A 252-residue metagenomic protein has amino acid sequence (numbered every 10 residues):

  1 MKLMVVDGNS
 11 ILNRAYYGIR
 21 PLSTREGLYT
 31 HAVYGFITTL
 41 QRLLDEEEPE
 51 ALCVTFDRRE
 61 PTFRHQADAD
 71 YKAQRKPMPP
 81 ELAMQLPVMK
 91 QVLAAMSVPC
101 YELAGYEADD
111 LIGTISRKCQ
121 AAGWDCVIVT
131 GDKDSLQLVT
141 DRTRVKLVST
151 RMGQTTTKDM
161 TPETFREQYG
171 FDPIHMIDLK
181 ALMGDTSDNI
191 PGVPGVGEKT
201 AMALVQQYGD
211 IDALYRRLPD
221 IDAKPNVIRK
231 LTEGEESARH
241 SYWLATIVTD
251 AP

Functional and structural regions predicted by a protein language model:
M1-V129, K133-T155, D159, R239-P252: Noncatalytic, basic helical substrate-engagement surface that gates or grips nucleic-acid strands
E48-C53, A121, R142, D159-P252: Non-catalytic nucleic-acid-binding/docking modules located in mid-to-C-terminal regions of nucleic-acid enzymes
